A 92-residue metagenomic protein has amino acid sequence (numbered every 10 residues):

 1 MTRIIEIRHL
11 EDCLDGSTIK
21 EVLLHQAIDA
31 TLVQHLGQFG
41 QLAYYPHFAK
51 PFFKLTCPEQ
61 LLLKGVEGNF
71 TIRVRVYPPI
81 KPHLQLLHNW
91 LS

Functional and structural regions predicted by a protein language model:
M1-S92: Structured alpha/beta or helical-core interaction and ligand-binding surfaces enriched in interleaved
